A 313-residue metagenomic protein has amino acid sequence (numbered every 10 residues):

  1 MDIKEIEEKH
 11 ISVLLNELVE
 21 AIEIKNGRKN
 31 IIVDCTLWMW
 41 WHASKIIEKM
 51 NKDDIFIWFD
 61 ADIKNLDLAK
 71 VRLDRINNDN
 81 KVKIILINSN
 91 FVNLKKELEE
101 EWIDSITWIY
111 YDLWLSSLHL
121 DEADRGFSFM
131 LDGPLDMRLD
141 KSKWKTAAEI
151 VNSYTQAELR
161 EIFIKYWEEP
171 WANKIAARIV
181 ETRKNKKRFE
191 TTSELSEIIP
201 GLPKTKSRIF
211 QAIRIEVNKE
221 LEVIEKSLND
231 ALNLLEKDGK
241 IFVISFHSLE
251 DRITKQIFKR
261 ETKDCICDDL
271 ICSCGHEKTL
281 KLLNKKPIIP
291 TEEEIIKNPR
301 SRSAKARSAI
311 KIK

Functional and structural regions predicted by a protein language model:
M1-K313: S-adenosyl-L-methionine-dependent methyltransferase catalytic core, i.e., the SAM/SAH-binding region
